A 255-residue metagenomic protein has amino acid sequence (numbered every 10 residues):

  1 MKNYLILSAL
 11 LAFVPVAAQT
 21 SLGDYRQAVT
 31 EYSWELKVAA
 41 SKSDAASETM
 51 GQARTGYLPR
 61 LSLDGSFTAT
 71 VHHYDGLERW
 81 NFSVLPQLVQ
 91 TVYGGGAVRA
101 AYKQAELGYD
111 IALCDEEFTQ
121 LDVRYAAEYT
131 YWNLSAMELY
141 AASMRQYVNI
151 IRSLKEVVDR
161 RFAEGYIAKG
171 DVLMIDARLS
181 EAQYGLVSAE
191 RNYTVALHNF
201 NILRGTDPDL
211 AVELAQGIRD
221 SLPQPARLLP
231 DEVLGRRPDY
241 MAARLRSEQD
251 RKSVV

Functional and structural regions predicted by a protein language model:
M1-G23, T30: Bacterial Sec-dependent N-terminal signal peptides
A18-S62, P208, E213-E248: Bacterial Sec-pathway N-terminal export signals of envelope proteins
Q27-K37, D44-R60, P86-Q104, C114-L121 (+4 more regions): A glycine-/polar-enriched beta->alpha junction
V38, S43-A45, M50-Q52, Y102-Q104 (+13 more regions): Heptad-repeat amphipathic alpha-helical coiled-coil interaction surface used for oligomerization/assembly
S62-D64, M174: Extended hydrophobic secondary-structure segments that form protein cores and membrane-embedded regions
D64-A97, A101, A211-Q224, V255: Small/polar, glycine/serine/threonine/aspartate-rich low-complexity segments that form flexible
E78, V98, A168, R236-D239: Short, conserved glycine- and acidic-residue-centered signature motifs in active-site or ligand-binding loops
D122-R236: Periplasmic alpha-helical coiled-coil/stalk elements that build and connect Gram-negative outer-membrane
